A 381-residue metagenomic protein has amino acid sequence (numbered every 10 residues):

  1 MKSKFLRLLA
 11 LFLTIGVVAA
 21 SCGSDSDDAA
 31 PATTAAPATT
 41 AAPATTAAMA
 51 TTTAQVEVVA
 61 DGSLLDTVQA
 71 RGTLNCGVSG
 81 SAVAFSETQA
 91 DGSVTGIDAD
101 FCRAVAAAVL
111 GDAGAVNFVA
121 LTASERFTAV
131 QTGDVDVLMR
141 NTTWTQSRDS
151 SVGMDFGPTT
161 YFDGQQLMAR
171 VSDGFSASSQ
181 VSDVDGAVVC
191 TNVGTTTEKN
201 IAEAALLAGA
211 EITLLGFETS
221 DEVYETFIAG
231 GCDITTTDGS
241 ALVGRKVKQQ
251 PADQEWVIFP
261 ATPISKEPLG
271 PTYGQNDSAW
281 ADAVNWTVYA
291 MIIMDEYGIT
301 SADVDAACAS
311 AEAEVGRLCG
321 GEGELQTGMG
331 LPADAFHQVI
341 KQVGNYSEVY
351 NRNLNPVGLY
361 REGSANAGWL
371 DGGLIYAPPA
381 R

Functional and structural regions predicted by a protein language model:
V17-S21: C-terminal motif of bacterial Sec signal peptides marking the signal peptidase cleavage site
G23-P31: Bacterial lipoprotein signal-peptidase II cleavage site
A30-E57: Extracellular mucin-like PTS domains
A50, A54-V59, D100-R103, A107-V109 (+5 more regions): Extended ligand-binding regions for polar small-molecule ligands
V56-L138, G372: Extracytoplasmic small-molecule ligand-binding "clamshell" domains of the periplasmic binding protein/Venus flytrap
D61-G62, V116-T128, S176-A177, L214-A229: Short helix-initiation/N-cap motifs at beta->coil->alpha
N75-A84, V94-V109, T143-W144, D163-E225 (+1 more regions): Bilobed "Venus flytrap"/periplasmic-binding protein-like clamshell domains and structurally analogous long
R103, A107, A115-D183, S240-I264 (+2 more regions): Acidic, polar ligand-binding/catalytic clefts
